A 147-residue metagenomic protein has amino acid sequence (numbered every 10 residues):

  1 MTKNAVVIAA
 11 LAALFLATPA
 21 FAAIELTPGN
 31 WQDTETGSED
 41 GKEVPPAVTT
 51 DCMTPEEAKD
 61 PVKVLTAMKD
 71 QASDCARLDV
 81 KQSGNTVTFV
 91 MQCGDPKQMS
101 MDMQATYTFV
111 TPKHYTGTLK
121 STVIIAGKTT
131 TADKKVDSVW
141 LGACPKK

Functional and structural regions predicted by a protein language model:
M1-A9: Bacterial N-terminal signal peptides that target proteins for export
L16-A22: Sec/Tat signal peptide C-region and signal peptidase I cleavage site
A22-G29: Cleaved targeting-peptide boundary
D33-T36, T88-P96, T118-V123: Short beta-strand segments that buttress and anchor functional surface loops
T34-T66: Short, solvent-exposed loop/hinge segments that bridge or flank secondary-structure elements
P46-A47, M99-A105, G117-K120, T131-K135: Short, surface-exposed coil-to-beta transition loops
K63-T106: Mid-chain, structured segments of secreted extracytoplasmic proteins
V123-K147: Edge beta-strand at a domain terminus
